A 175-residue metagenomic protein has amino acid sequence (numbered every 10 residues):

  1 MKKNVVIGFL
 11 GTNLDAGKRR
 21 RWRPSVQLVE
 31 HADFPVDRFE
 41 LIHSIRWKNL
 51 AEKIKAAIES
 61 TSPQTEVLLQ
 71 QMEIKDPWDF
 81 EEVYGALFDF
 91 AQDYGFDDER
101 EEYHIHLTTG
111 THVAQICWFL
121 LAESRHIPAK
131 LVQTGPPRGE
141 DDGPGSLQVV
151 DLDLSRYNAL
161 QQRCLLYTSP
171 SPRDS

Functional and structural regions predicted by a protein language model:
M1-R46: N-terminal beta-strand-loop-alpha-helix module at the start of alpha/beta ligand-binding or catalytic domains
K2-N4, D37, D98-Y103, I127: Short coil/turn segments at beta-strand junctions that form active-site/ligand-binding loops
F9-A16, S44-N49, H104-C117: Gly/Ser/Thr-rich loops at beta-strand to alpha-helix junctions that form or flank small-molecule/cofactor-binding
E30-D37, I58-L69, S124-L131: Structural alpha-beta junctions
E40-H104: A broadly used, surface-exposed interaction patch
P128-V149: Short, flexible loop segments at boundaries between secondary-structure elements
R156-L166: A conserved mid-domain beta-alpha-beta active-site/ligand-binding segment of alpha/beta enzyme cores
Y167-D174: Conserved small/polar residues in nucleotide/adenosyl-binding loops
